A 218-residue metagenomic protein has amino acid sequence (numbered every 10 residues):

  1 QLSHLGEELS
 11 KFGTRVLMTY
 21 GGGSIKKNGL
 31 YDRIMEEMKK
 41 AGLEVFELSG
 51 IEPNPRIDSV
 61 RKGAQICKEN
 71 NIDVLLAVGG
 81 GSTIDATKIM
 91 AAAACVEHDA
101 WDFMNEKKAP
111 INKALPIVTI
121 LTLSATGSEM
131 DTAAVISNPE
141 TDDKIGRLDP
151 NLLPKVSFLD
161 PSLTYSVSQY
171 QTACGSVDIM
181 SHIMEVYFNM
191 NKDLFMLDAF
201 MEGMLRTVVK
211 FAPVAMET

Functional and structural regions predicted by a protein language model:
Q1-L48: An N-terminal, well-structured beta->alpha segment
G13-V16, I72, P154: Local beta-strand N-terminus motif with an aromatic residue
L17-M18, V74-L76, V118: Conserved beta-strand elements of the Class I
G23-K27, E52-R56, F195-D198: Short, small-residue-enriched loops and turns at beta-alpha junctions that line or gate enzyme active sites
G29-H98, V214-T218: N-terminal small/polar loop signature for handling phosphorylated ligands or for N-terminal nucleophile
C95-A199: A glycine/threonine-rich phosphate-anchoring loop and its flanking beta-alpha core in nucleotide/phosphate-binding
V186, M190-T218: Active-site segments that bind and position negatively charged phosphate/pyrophosphate groups
